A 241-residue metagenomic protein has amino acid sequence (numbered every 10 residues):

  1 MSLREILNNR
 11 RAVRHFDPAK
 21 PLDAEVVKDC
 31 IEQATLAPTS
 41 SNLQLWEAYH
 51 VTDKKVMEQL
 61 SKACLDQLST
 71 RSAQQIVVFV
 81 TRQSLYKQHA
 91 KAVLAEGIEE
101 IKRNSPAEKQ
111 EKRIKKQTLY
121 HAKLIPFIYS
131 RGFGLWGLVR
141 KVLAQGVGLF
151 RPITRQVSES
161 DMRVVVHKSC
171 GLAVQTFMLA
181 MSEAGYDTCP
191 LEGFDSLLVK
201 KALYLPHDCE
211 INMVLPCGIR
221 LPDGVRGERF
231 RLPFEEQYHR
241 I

Functional and structural regions predicted by a protein language model:
M1-I241: Acidic, surface-exposed loops and disordered segments
